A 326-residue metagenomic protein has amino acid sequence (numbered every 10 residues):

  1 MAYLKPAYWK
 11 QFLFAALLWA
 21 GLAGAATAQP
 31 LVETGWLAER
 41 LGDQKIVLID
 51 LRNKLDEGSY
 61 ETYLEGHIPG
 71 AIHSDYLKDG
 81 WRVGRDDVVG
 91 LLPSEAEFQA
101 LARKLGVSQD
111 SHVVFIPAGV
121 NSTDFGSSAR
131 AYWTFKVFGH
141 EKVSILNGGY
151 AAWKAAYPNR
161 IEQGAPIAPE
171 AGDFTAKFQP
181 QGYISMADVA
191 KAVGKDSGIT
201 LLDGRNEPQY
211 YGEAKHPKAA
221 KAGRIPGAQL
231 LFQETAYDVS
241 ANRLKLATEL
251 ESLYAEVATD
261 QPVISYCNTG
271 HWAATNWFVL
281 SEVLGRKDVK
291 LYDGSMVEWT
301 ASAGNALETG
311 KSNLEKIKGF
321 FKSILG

Functional and structural regions predicted by a protein language model:
M1-Y8: N-terminal secretory signal peptides that target proteins for export/translocation
K10-A23: Bacterial N-terminal signal peptides
Q29-Q109, A118, T123, A192-A258: Positively charged, proline/Ser/Thr-rich regional signature most characteristic of the Rhodanese/CDC25-like
E33, R82, Y150-P226, G304-G326: Active-site neighborhoods of enzymes that stabilize oxyanions during catalysis
K45-L48, E141-K142, P262-V263, K287: Short active-site oxyanion
E65, A155, A301: Phosphate-coordinating loops and pocket residues in cytosolic domains that bind phosphorylated ligands
L92-D188, A192, A214, G223 (+2 more regions): Thiolate-centered catalytic microenvironments shared by cysteine-dependent enzyme domains
A241-R243, L250-S252, T259-S312: C-terminal soluble interaction/assembly domains
